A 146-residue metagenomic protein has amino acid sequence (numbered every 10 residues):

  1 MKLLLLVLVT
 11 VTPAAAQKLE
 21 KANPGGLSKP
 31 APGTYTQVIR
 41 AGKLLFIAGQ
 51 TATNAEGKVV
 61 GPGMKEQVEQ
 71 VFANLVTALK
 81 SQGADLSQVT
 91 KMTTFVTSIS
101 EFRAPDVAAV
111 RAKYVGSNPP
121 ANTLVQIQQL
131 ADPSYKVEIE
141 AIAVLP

Functional and structural regions predicted by a protein language model:
L3-L8, P13-A73, T77-T90, V96-P146: N-terminal presequence-like segments and the immediate start of the first folded domain
